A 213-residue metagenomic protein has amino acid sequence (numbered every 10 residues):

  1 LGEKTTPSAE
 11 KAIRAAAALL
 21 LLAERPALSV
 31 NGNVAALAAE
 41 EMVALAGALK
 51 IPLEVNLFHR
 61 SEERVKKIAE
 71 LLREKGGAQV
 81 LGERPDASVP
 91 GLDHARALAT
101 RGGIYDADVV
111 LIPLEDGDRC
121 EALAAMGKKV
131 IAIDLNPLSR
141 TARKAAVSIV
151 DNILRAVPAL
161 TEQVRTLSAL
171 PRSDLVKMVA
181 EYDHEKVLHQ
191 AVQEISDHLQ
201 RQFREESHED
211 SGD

Functional and structural regions predicted by a protein language model:
L1-S8, S29: Acidic/glycine-enriched edge-of-secondary-structure segments
A12-P26, V43-A48: Glycine-rich phosphate/diphosphate-binding loops that line cofactor/substrate pockets in enzymes
E24-N31, P52-L57: Short glycine-rich or small-residue beta-strand-to-loop segments that form or flank ligand, phosphate, metal/Fe-S
N31-E40, H59-E63, E115-D118: Gly/Ser/Thr-rich loops at beta-strand to alpha-helix junctions that form or flank small-molecule/cofactor-binding
A44-R96: Long, charge-dense
D86-Y105, L111-D118: Active-site glycine-rich loop that binds ribose-phosphate moieties when present
G117-L138: A short, gly/pro- and small-residue-rich
R140-D213: C-terminal functional extensions of proteins
